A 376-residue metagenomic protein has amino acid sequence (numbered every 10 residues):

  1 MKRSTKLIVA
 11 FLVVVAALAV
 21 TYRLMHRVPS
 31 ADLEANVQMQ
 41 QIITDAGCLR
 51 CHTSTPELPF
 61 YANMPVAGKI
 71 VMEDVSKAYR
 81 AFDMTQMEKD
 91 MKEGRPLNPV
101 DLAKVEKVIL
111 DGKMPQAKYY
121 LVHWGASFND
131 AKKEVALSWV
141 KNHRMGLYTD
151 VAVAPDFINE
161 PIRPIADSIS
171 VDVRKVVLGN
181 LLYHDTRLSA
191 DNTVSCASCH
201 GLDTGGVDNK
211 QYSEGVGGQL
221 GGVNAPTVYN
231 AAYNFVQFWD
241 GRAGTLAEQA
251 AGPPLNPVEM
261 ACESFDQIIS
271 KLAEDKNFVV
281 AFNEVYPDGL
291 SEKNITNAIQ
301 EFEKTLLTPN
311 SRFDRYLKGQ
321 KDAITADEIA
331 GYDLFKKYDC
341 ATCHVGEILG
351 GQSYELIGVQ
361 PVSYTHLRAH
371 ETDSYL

Functional and structural regions predicted by a protein language model:
M1-E34, G112, Y120-V177, A261-I329 (+2 more regions): Post-cleavage N-terminal segment of exported redox proteins
A17-P155, S170-R174, L178, L202 (+1 more regions): Aromatic- and Gly/Pro-enriched helix-to-coil junctions and flexible linker segments
A35-L49, V71, D172-A197, G201 (+2 more regions): Sequence/structural segment immediately N-terminal to covalent heme-attachment motifs in c-type and related
C51-E57, K141, C199-G205, Y233 (+1 more regions): Detector for the c-type heme attachment site
F60-V66, D208-S213, Q352-I357: Short cysteine/histidine-rich zinc-coordinating motifs and their immediately flanking basic loops
R174-L178, D191, A197-T227: Short flexible linkers and secondary-structure junctions
P226-A232, V236-W239, E248-A250: Active-site substrate-binding loop specific to GH73 endo-beta-N-acetylglucosaminidase modules in bacterial autolysins
T365-T372: Conserved small/polar residues in nucleotide/adenosyl-binding loops
